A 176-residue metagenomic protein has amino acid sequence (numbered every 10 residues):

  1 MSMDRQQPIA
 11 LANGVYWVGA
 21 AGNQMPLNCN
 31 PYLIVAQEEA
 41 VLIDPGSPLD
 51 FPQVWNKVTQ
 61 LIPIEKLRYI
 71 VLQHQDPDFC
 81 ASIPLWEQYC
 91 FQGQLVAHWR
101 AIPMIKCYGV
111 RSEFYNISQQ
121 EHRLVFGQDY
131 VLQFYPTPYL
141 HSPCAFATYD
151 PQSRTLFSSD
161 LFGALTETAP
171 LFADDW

Functional and structural regions predicted by a protein language model:
M3, A10-N13, Q94-A145: Metallo-beta-lactamase
R5-Q60, F146-S158: Conserved beta-strand hairpin/beta-sheet module of binuclear metal-dependent hydrolase folds, prominently
N23-M25, S47-L49, D76-D78, T137-H141: Short beta->alpha connector loops
A40, V131, P138-W176: Metallo-beta-lactamase
V41-D44, R68-L72, Q133-F134: Short catalytic-loop micro-motif centered on adjacent basic/acidic residues
L49-V96: Active-site metal-binding motif and surrounding structural segment of the metallo-beta-lactamase
Q75-C80, I102-I105, H141-P143, G163-E167: Active-site environment of divalent metal-dependent phosphoester hydrolases
I83-E87, I102, A147: Short amphipathic alpha-helical segments and helix-helix/interface helices
